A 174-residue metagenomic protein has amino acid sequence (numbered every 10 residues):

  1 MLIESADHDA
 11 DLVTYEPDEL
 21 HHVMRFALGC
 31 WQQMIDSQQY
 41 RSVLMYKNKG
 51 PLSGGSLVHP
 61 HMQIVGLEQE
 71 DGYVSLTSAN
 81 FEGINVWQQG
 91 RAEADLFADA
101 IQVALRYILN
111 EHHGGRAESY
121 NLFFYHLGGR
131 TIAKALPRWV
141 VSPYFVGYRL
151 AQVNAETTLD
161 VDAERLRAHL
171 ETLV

Functional and structural regions predicted by a protein language model:
M1-V174: HIT superfamily nucleotide-processing domains
